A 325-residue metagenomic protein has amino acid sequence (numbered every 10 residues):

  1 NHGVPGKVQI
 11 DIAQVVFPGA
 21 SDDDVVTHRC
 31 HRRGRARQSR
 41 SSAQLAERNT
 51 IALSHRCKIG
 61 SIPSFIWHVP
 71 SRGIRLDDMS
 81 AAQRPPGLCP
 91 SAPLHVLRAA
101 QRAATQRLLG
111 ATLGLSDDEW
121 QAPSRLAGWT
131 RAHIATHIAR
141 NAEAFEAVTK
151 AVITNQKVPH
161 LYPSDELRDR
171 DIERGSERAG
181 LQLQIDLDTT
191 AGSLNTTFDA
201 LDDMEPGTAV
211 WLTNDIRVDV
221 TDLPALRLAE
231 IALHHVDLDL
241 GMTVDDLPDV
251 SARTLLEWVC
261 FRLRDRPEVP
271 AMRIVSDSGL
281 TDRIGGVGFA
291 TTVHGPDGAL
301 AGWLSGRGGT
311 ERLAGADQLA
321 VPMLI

Functional and structural regions predicted by a protein language model:
N1-R75, M79: Non-catalytic effector/regulatory segments
R72-L97, K150-H160, A200-I325: Structured surface interface patches that mediate subunit assembly and partner/cofactor docking
R72-R125, T136: Basic, Lys/Arg-rich alpha-helical nucleic-acid-recognition elements, primarily the DNA-binding modules of transcription
A103, L126-W129, H133-R140, L226-A229: Aromatic- and histidine-enriched alpha-helix N-cap/loop-to-helix transition segments that scaffold the rims
T105, L109, L113, A142-E146 (+2 more regions): Structural signal for well-ordered, non-membrane alpha-helices
L109-T130, A200-I216: Helix-loop segments that flank and shape redox-cofactor active sites
A135-D165: Conserved alpha-helical segments that form or flank metal/cofactor-binding pockets of metalloenzymes
L167-T190: A short, structured beta-strand-centered segment in the mid-to-C-terminal lobe of catalytic cores from group-transfer
